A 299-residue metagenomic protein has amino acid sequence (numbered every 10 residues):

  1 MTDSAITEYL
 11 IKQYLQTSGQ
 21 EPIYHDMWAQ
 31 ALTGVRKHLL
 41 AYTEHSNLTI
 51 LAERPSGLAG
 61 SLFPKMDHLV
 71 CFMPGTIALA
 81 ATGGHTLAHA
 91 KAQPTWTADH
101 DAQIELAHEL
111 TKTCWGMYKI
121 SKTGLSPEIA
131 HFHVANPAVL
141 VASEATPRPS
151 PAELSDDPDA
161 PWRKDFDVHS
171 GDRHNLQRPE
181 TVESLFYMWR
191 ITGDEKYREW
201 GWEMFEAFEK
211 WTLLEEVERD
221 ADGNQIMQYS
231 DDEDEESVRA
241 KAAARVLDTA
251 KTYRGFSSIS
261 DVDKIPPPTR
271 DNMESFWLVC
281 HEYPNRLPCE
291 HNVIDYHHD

Functional and structural regions predicted by a protein language model:
M1-D299: Glycan-recognition and catalytic cores of secretory/periplasmic carbohydrate-active enzymes
